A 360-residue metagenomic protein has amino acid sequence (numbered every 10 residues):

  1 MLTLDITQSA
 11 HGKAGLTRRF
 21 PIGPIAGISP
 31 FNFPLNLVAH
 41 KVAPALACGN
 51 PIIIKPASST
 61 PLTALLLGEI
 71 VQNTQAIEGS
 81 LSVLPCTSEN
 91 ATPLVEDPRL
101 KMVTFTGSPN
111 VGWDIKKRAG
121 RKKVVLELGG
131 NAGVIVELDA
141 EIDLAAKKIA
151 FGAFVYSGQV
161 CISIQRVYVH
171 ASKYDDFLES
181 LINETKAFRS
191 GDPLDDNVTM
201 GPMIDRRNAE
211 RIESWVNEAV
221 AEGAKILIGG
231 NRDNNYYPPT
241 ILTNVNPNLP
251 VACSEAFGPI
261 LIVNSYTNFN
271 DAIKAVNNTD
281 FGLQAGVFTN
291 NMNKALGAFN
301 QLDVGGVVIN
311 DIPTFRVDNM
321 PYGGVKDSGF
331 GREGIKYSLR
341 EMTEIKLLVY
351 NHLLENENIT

Functional and structural regions predicted by a protein language model:
M1: Glycine-rich loop-to-alpha-helix module at the N-terminal edge of alpha/beta enzyme cores
L4-L144, Y266: Rossmann-like NAD(P) dinucleotide-binding subdomain of oxidoreductase/dehydrogenase enzymes
I28, T87, T106, G152 (+3 more regions): Conserved residues at the C-terminal ends of beta-strands
G49, L81, V103, G130 (+5 more regions): Residue-level signal for inorganic ion chemistry
P51-I53, I226, G306: A short hydrophobic/small-residue beta-strand
N73-I77, F188, D192, L249: Short helix-capping segments at alpha-helix termini
L100, I135, R189, V216 (+2 more regions): Conserved C-terminal structural/oligomerization subdomain of aldehyde/semialdehyde dehydrogenase
N110-N246, I309, E357-I359: ALDH superfamily catalytic-core signature
